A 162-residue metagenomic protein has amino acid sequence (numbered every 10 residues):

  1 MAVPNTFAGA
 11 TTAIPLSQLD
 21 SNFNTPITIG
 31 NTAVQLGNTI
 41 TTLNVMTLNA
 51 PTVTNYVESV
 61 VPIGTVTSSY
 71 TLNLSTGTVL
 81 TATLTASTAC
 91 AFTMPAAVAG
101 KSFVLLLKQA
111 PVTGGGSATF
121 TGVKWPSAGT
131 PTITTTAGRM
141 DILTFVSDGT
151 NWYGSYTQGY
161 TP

Functional and structural regions predicted by a protein language model:
M1-L36, T41-T42, T161: Extracellular "spike/adhesin" assembly and maturation modules and analogous cytosolic coiled-coil scaffolds
V3, A10, S68-Y70, G129: Glycine-rich, flexible loop/turn motifs
A8-G9, T135-A137: Short, ordered beta-strand-loop transition motifs
A33, I40, V45-A50, V79: Detector for repetitive beta-architecture
L48-F120, K124, R139-D141, V146-P162: Exposed extracellular interaction/assembly regions and N-terminal maturation sites
F92-T93, T130-T134: Beta-strand-rich interaction surfaces with strong enrichment in secreted/lumenal proteins
